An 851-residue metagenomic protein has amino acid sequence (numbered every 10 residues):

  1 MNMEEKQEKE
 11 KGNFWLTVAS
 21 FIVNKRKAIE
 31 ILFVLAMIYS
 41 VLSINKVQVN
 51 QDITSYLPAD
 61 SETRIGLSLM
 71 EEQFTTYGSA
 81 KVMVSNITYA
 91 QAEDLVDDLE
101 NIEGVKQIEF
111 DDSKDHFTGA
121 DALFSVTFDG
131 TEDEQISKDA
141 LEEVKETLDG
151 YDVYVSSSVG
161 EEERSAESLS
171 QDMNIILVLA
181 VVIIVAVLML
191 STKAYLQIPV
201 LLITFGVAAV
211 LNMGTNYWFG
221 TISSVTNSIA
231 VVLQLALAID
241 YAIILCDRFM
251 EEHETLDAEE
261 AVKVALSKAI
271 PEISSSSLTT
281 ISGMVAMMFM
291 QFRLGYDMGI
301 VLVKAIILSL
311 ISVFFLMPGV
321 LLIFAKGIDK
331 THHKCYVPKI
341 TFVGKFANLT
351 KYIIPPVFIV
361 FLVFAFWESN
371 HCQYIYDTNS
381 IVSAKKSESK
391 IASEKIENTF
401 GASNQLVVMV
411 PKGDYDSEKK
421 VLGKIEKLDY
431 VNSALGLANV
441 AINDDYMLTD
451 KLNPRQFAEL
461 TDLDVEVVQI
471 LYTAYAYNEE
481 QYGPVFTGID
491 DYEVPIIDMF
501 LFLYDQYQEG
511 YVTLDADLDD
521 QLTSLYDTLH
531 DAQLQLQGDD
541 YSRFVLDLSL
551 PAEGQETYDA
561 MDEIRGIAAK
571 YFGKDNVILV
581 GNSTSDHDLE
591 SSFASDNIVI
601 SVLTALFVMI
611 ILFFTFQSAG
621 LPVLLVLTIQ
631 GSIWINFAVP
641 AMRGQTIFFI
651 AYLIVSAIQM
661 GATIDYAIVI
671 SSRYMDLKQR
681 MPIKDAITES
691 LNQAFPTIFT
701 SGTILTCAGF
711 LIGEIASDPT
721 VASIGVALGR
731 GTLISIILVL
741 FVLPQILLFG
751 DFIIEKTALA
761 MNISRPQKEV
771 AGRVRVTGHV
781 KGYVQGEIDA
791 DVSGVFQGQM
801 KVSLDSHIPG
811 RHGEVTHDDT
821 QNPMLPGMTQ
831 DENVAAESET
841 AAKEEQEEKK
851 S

Functional and structural regions predicted by a protein language model:
M1-V49, E132-Y376, A552, D562 (+1 more regions): Membrane-embedded transmembrane helical bundles of large multi-pass transporters/channels
N2-V34, V41-N45, D60, L69-A80 (+12 more regions): Structural signature of multi-pass, alpha-helical inner-membrane proteins
I53-P58, E62, Q73-S79, I87 (+1 more regions): Juxtamembrane segments of multi-pass membrane proteins
D60, R64-I65, E72-Q73, S85-T127 (+4 more regions): Extracytoplasmic
R64-L67, E71, Y89-V96, K138-L141 (+8 more regions): Extracytoplasmic/secreted envelope proteins and their assembly/folding machinery, especially bacterial periplasmic
G78-N86, V96, D111-S170, Q405-K412 (+4 more regions): A short beta-strand structural signal in non-transmembrane regions
N379-K385, V410-G413, A532-Q535, D547-Q555 (+4 more regions): Short, contiguous acidic/charged loop-to-helix segments that flank catalytic cores in large enzymes
T399-S403, K427-D429, L525-Y526, L534-D540 (+5 more regions): A structural signal for short secondary-structure junctions
